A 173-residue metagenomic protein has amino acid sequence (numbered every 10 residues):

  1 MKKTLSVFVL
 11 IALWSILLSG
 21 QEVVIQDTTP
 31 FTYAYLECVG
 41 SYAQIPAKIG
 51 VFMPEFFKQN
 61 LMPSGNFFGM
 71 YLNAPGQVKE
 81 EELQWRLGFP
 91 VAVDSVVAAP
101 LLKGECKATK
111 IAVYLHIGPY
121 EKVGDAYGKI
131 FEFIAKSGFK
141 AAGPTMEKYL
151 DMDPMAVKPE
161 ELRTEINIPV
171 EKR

Functional and structural regions predicted by a protein language model:
M1-Q21: Bacterial Sec-dependent N-terminal signal peptides
W14-R173: A solvent-exposed interaction/effector surface
